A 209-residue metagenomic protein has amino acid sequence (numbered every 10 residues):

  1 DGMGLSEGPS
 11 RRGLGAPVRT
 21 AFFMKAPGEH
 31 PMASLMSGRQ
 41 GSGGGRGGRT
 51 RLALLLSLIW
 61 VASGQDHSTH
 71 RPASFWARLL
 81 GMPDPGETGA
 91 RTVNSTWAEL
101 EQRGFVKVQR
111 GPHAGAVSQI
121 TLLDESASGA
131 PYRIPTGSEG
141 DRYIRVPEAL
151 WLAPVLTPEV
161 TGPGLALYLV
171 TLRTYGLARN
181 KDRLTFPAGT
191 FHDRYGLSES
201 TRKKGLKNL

Functional and structural regions predicted by a protein language model:
D1-A16: Generic N-terminal amphipathic/basic segments
V18, F23-G44, I144-T157: Short, Lys/Arg-enriched N-terminal segment that forms or immediately precedes the first helix of a structured domain
M24-G28, R46-R51, S68-P72, Y143 (+1 more regions): Helix-boundary capping/turn motifs
Q40-G45, G86-A90, P154-T161, H192-E199: Short, charged/polar micro-motifs that form catalytic or ligand-binding hotspots
G45-D66, E159-R179: Detector for short helical micro-motifs
W60-S118, G176-L209: Winged helix-turn-helix DNA-binding recognition segment
L122-E159: Short, amphipathic alpha-helical interaction segments positioned at domain boundaries
S138-V146, V170-T185: A short mid-domain helix/strand-loop element embedded in enzyme catalytic domains that forms or borders the active-site
